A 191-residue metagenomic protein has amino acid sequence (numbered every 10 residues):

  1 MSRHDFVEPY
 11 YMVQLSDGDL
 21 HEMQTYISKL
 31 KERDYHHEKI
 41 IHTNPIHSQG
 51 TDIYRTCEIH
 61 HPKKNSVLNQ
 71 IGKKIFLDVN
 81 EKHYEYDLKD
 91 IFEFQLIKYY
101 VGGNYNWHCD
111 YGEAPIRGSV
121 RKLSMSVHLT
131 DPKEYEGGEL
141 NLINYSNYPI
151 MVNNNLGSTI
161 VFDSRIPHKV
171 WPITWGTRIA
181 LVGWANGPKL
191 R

Functional and structural regions predicted by a protein language model:
M1-E85, N104: Non-heme Fe(II)/2-oxoglutarate
L77-R191: Catalytic core of non-heme Fe(II) oxygenases with the double-stranded beta-helix
